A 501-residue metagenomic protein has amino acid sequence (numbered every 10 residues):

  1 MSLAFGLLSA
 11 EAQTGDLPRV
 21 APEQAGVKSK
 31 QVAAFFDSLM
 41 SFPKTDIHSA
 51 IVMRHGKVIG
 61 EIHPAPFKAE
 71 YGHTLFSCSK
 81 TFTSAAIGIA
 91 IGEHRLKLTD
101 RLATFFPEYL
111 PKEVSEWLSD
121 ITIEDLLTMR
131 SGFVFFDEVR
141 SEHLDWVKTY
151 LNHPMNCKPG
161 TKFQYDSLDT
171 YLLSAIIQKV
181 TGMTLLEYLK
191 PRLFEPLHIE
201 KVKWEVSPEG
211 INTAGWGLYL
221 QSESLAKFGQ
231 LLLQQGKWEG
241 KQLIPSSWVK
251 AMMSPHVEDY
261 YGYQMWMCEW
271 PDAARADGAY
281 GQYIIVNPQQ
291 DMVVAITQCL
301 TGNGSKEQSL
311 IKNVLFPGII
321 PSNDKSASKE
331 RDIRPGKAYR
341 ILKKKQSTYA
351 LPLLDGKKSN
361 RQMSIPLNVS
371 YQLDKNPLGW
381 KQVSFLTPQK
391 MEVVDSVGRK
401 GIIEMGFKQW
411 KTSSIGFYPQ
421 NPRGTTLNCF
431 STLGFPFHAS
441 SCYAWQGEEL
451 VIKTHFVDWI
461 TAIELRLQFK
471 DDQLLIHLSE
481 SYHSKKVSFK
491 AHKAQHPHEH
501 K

Functional and structural regions predicted by a protein language model:
M1-G6: Bacterial N-terminal signal peptides
D37-F67, D291-A295: A short, well-structured edge-of-sheet supersecondary motif
G56, H73-T99, L126, L173-I177 (+1 more regions): Active-site SXXK
E93-S131, N152, T181-W216, L220: Active-site helix/loop module of the DD-peptidase/beta-lactamase fold, centered on the serine-lysine SxxK catalytic
D169-I176, W216-K237, Q282-C299: Active-site-proximal alpha-helical segments within enzyme catalytic domains
S247-T297: Active-site Gly/Thr loop motif
A279-L354: Structured C-terminal helix/loop/strand segments within mature extracytoplasmic catalytic/sensor domains
D332-K501: Peripheral terminal and inter-domain segments
